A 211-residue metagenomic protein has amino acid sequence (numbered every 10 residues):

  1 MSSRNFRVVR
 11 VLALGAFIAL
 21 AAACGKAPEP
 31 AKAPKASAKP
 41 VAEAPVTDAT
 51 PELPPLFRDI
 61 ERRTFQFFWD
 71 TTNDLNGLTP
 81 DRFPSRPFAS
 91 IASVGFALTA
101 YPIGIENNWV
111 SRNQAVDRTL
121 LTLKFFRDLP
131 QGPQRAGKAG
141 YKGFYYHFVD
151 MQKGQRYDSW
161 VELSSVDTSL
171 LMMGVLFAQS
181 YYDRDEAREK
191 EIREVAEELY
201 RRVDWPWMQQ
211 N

Functional and structural regions predicted by a protein language model:
M1-A13: Bacterial N-terminal signal peptides that target proteins for export
S2-S3, K35, K39-N211: Acidic, mature catalytic/reactive cores of soluble proteins
G15-I18: Short, linear, compositionally biased motifs with a strong N-terminal bias
L20-A23: C-terminal motif of bacterial Sec signal peptides marking the signal peptidase cleavage site
G25-A27: Bacterial signal peptide processing site
E29-A33: Ser/Thr/Pro/Gly-rich low-complexity linker/stalk segments immediately outside membranes or between
